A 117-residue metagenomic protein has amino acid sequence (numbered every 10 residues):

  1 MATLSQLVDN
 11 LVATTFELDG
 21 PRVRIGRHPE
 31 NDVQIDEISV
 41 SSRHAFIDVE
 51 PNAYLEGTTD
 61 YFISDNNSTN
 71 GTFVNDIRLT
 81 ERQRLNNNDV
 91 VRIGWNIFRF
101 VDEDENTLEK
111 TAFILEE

Functional and structural regions predicted by a protein language model:
M1-Q6, L55-T59, N96-E117: Regulatory inter-domain linker segments that are low-complexity and enriched for serine/threonine/proline
D9: Structured interaction and signal-relay segments at domain junctions
V12-T15: Short, mixed charged/polar active-site loops that provide acid/base catalysis or chelate metal/phosphate cofactors
D19-V90, W95: Forkhead-associated
